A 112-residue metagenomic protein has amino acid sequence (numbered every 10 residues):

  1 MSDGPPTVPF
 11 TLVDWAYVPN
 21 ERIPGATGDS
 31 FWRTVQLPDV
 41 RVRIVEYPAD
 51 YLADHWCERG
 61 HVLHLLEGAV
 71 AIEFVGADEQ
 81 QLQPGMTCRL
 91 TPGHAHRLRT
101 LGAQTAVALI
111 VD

Functional and structural regions predicted by a protein language model:
M1-I44: A short, N-terminal "cap"/entry segment at the start of jelly-roll beta-barrel domains of the cupin/DSBH fold
R33-T34, L52-C57, F74, Q80 (+1 more regions): Short histidine-centered beta-strand/loop micro-motifs that create catalytic or ligand/metal-coordination sites
T34, V42-E46, V62, T87-R89: Conserved hydrophobic/aromatic beta-strand scaffold that supports enzyme active sites
P38-C57, P92: Conserved short histidine dyad/triad with adjacent acidic residue
Y47, W56-I72: Short, conserved beta-strand element in jelly-roll/cupin
G76-G93: Short acidic-glycine-tyrosine-enriched beta hairpin
P92-D112: Ligand-binding loop in jelly-roll beta-barrel domains
